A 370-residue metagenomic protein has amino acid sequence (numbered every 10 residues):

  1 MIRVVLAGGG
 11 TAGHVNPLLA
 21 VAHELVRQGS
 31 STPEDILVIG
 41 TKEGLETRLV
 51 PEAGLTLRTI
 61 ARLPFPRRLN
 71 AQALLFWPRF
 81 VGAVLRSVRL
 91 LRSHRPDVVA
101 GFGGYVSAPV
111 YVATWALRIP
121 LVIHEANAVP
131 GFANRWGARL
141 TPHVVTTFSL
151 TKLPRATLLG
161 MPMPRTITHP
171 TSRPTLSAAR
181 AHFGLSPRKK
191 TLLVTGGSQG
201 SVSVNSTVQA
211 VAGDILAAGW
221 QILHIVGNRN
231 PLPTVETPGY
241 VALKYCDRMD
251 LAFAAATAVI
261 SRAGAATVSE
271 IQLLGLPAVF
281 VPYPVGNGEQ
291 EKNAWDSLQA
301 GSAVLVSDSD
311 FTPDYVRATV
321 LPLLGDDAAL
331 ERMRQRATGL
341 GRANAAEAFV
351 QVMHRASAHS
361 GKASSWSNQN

Functional and structural regions predicted by a protein language model:
V4-G9, T32-G82, L159, S307-S309: Conserved nucleotide-sugar phosphate-binding/catalytic loop shared by glycosyltransferases and other
G44, L49-A53, S172-A181, L185-S261 (+4 more regions): Donor-nucleotide binding loops and adjacent catalytic segments primarily of GT-B fold Leloir glycosyltransferases
R86-V99, S107-V122, R135-L140: Glycosyltransferases and closely related glycan-assembly transferases that use nucleotide-activated donors
W115-S177, H182: Active-site-proximal region of nucleotide-activated glycan assembly enzymes, centered on histidine/acidic-rich loops
L117, A254-A256, E270-V281, A300: Conserved donor-binding/catalytic loop of nucleotide-activated donor transferases
S261, P277-N287: Short hydrophobic beta-strand element within catalytic cores of glycosyltransferases and related nucleotide-activated
A329-A343: A short, well-ordered alpha-helix in the C-terminal region of glycosyltransferases
R342-N370: C-terminal alpha-helical cap of glycosyltransferases
